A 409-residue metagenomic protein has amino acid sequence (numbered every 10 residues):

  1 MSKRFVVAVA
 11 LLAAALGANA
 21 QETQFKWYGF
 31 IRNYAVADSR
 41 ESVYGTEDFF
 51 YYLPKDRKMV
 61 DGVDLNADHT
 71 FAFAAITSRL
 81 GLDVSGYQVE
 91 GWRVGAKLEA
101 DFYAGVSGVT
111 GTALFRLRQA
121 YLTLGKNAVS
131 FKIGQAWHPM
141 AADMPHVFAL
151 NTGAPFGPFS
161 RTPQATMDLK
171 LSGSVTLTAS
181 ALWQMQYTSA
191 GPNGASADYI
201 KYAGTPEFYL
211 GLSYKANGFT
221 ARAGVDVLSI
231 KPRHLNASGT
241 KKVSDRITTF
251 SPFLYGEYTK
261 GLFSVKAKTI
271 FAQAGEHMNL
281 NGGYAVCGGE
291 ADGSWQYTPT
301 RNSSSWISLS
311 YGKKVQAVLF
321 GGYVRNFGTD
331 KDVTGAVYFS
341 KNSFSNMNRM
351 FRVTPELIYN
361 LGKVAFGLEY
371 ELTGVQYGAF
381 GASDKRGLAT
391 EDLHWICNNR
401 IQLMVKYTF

Functional and structural regions predicted by a protein language model:
M1-F5, A20: Positively charged n-region of N-terminal signal peptides that target proteins for export
A10-N19: Hydrophobic h-region of N-terminal signal peptides that target proteins for export in Gram-negative bacteria
E22-E47, R57-Y187, Y202-T205, Y209-T220 (+1 more regions): Outer membrane beta-barrel
D38-S42, S107-V109, A142-H146, Q186-G191 (+4 more regions): Outer-membrane beta-barrel proteins
T46-M59, C287-D292: Surface-exposed loop/turn segments flanking beta-strands in extracellular/periplasmic regions
H69-A72, V109-L114, G153-F159, G194 (+8 more regions): Replace "Gram-negative outer membrane beta-barrel proteins" with "bacterial and organellar outer membrane beta-barrel
Y214-M347, F351: Detector for outer-membrane/organellar transmembrane beta-barrel domains, recognizing the amphipathic beta-strand
L393-F409: Outer-membrane beta-barrel "beta-signal"
